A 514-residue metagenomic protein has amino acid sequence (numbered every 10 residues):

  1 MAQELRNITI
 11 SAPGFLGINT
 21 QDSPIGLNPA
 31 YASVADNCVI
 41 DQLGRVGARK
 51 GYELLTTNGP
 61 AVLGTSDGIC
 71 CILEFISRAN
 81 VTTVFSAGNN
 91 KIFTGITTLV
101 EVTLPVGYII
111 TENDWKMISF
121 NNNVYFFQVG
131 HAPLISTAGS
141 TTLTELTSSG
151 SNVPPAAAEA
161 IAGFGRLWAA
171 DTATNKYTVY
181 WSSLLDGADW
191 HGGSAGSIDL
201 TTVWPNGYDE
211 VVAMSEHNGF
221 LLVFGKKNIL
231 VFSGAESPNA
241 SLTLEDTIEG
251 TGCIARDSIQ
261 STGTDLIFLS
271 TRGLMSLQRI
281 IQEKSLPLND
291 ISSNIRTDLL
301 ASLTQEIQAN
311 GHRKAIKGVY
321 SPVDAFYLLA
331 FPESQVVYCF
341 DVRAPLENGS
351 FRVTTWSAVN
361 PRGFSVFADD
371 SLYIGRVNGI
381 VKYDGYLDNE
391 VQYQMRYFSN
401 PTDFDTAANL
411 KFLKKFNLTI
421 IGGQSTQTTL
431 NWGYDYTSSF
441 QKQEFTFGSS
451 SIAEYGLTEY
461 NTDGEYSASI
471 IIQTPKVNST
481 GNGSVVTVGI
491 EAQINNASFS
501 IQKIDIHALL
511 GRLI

Functional and structural regions predicted by a protein language model:
M1-T97, T103, Y108-N122, G250-D265 (+1 more regions): Beta-sheet repeat architectures centered on beta-propellers
L55-L63, V100-G107, L143-G150, I198-W204 (+1 more regions): A short beta-strand motif characteristic of beta-propeller blades
S66, P154, N206-D209, C253: Short loop/turn positions that demarcate and connect the beta-strands within blades of beta-propeller repeat domains
I92-V100, P133-L146, T178-L200, S233-S241 (+3 more regions): Surface-exposed loop/turn elements that mediate protein-protein interactions on large endomembrane-trafficking
H131, A173-K176, G273-M275, G379: Short glycine/acidic-enriched loop and turn motifs that connect beta-strands
A138-A162: Asp-box/WD-like beta-propeller blade repeats and closely related beta-sheet repeat scaffolds
A162-G187: Carboxylate/His-rich catalytic cores and anion/metal-binding grooves
L221-I248: Surface-exposed extracellular loop regions of Gram-negative outer-membrane beta-barrel proteins
